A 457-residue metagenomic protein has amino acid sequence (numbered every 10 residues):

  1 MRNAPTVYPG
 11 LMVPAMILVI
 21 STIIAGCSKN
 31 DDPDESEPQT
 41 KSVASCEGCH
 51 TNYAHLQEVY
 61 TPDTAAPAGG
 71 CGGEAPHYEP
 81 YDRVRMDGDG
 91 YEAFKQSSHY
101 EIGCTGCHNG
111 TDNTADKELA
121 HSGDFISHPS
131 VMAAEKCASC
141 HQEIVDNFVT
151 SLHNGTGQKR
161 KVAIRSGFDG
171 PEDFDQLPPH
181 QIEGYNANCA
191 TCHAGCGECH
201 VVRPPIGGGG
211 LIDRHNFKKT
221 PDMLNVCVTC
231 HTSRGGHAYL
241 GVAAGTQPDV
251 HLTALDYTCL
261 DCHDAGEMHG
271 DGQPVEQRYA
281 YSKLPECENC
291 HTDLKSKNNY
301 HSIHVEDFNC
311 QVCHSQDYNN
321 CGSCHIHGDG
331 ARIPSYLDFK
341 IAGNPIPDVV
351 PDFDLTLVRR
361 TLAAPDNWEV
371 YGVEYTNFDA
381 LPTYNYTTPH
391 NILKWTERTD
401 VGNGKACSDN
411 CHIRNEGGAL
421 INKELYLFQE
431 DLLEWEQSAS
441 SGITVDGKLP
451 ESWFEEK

Functional and structural regions predicted by a protein language model:
R2-A25: Sec-dependent bacterial lipoprotein signal peptides
T22, C27-I206, N216-K457: C-type cytochrome heme-c attachment and multiheme electron-transfer modules
